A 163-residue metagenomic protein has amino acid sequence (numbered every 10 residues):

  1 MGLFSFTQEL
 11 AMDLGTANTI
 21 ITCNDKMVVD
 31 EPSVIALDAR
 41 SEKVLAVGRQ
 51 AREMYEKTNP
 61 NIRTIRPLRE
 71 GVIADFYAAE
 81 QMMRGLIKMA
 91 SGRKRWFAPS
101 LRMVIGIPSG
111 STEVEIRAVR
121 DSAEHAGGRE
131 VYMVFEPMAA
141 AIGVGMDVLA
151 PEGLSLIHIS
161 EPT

Functional and structural regions predicted by a protein language model:
M1-I157: Nucleotide/phosphate-binding catalytic cleft detector across ATP-hydrolyzing and phosphate-transferring enzymes
I157-T163: Residue-level detector of conserved catalytic or cofactor/ligand-binding positions in enzyme active sites
